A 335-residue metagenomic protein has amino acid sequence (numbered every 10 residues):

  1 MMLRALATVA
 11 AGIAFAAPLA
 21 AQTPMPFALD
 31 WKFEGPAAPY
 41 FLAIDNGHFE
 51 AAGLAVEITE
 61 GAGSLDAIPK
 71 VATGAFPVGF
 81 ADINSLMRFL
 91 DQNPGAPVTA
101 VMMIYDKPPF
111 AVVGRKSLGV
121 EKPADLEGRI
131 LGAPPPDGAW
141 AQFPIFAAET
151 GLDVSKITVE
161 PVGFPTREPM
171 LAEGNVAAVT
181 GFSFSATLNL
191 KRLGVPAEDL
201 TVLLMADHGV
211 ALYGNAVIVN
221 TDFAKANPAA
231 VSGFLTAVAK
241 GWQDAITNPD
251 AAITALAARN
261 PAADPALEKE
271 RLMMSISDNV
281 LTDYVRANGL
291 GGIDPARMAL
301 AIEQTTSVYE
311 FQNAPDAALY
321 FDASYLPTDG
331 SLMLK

Functional and structural regions predicted by a protein language model:
M1-A7: Bacterial N-terminal signal peptides that target proteins for export
T8-V9, L19: Cleavable N-terminal signal peptides
A14-P18: N-terminal signal peptide c-region/cleavage motif recognized by signal peptidases
Q22-G163, R167-E173, A177-F184, L203-M205 (+1 more regions): Short, glycine-/small- and polar/acidic-enriched structural segments that line small-molecule recognition paths
F27, I58, A62, E160-P161 (+14 more regions): A residue-level marker of the well-folded mature domains of exported/periplasmic proteins
I104-G114, A197-F223, L235, M274-V280 (+2 more regions): Periplasmic-binding protein-like
K225-E310: Secondary-structure end/capping motifs
A296-K335: Conserved C-terminal helix/tail region of periplasmic/extracytoplasmic solute-binding proteins
